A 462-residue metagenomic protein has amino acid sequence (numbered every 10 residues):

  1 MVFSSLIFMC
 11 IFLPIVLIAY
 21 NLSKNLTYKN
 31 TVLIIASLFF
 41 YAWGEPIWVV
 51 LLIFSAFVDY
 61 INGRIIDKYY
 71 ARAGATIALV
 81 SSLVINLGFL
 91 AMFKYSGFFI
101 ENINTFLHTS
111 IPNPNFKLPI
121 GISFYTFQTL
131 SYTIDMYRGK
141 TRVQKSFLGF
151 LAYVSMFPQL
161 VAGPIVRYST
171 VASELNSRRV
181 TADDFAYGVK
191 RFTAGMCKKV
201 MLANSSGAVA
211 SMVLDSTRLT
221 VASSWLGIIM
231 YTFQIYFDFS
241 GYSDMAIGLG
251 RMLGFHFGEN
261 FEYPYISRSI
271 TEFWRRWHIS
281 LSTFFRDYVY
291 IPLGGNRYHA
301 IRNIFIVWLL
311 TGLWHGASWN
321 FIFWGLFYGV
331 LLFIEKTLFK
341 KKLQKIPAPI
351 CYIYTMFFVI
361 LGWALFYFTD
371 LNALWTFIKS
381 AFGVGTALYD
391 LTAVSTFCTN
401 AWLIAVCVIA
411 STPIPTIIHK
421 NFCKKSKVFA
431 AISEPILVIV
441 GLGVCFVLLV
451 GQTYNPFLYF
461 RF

Functional and structural regions predicted by a protein language model:
M1-R461: Membrane-embedded transmembrane alpha-helical bundles that form the catalytic cores of multi-pass lipid-modifying
